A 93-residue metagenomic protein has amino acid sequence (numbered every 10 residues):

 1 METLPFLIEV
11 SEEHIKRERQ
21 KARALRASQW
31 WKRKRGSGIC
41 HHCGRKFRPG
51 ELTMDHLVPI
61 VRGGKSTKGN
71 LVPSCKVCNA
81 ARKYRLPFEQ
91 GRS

Functional and structural regions predicted by a protein language model:
E2-H42: Short, charged surface segments at domain edges that flank catalytic/cofactor-binding sites
K34-S37, R48, G69-V72: Processing junctions and N-termini across compartments
I39, T53, S74: The −1 position to Zn-ligating cysteines in a subset of zinc-ribbon hairpins
F47, I60, G64-K65: Short strand->helix junction
P49-G50, A81-Y84: Short, non-ligating residues that shape and space the ligands of small metal-coordination modules and catalytic
T53-P59: Histidine-centered catalytic micro-motifs used for acid/base chemistry in nuclease and nucleotide-processing active
G63-A81: Short beta-strand-alpha-helix junction that forms the catalytic/metal-binding core of metal-dependent nuclease domains
P87-F88: Short, Lys/Arg-enriched C-terminal cap helix and immediately downstream tail that follows
